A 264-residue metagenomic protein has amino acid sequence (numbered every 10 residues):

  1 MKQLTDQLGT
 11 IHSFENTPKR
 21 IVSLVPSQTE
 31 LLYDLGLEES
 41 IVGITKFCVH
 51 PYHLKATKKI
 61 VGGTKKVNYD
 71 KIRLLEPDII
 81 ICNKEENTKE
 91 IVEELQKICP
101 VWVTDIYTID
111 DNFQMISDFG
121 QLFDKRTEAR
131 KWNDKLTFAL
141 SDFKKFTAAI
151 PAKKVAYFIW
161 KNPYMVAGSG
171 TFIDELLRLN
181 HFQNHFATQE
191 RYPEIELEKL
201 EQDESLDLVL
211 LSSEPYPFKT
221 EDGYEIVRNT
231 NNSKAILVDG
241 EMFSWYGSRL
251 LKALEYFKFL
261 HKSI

Functional and structural regions predicted by a protein language model:
M1-I264: N-terminal ligand-binding lobe of clamshell/alpha-beta domains
